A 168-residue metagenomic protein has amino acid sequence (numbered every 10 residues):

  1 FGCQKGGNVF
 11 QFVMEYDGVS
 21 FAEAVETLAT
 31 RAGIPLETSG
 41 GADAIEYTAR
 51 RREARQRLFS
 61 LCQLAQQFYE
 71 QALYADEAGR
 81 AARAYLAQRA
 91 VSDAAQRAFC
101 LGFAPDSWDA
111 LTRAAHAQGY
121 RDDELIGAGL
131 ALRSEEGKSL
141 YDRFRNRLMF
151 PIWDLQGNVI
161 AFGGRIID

Functional and structural regions predicted by a protein language model:
F1-G127, L132, S139-R143, R147 (+1 more regions): Non-catalytic accessory segments of DNA primases and related replication-initiation nucleases
H116, W153-D154: Core beta-strand residues in small-molecule sensory/regulatory alpha/beta domains
E136, D154-Q156: A charged alpha-helical hairpin associated with nucleic-acid processing machineries
R147-W153: A short, hydrophobic, proline-anchored segment that marks a local hinge/packing element in signaling and regulatory
Q156-D168: Metal-dependent catalytic core segments for phosphate chemistry
